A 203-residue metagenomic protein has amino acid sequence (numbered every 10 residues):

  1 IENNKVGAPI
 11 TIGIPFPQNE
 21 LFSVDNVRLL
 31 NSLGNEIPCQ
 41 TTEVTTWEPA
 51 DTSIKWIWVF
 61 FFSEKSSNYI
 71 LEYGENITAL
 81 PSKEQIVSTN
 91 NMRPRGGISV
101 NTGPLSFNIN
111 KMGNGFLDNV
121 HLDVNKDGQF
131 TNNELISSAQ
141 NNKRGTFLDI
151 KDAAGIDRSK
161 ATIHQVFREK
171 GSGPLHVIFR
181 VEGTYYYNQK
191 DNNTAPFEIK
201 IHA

Functional and structural regions predicted by a protein language model:
I1-N142, F147-G155, P174-E182: Alpha-mannosidase-like glycoside hydrolase catalytic domains involved in N-glycan trimming, generalizing to other
N110, Q165-A203: Acidic, contiguous internal or C-terminal segments within carbohydrate-active enzymes that form a structured patch used
A154-F167: A short, amphipathic edge element
